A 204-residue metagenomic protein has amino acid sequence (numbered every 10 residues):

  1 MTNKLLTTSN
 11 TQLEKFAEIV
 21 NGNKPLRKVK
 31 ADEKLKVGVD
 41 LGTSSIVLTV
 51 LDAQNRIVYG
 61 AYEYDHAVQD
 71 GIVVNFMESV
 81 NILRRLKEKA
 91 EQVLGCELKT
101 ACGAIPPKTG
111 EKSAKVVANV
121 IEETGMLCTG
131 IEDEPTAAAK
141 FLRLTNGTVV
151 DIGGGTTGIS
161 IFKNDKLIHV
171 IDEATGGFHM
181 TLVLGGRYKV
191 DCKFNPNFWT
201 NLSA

Functional and structural regions predicted by a protein language model:
M1-T43, V47-I152, K166-A204: Nucleotide/phosphate-binding catalytic cleft detector across ATP-hydrolyzing and phosphate-transferring enzymes
G155: Short glycine-rich anion-binding loops that position phosphate/pyrophosphate groups of nucleotides and phosphorylated
G158-S160: A structural feature that tracks compact, well-ordered secondary-structure segments with a strong bias toward
K163: A cytosolic small-molecule/anion-sensing beta-strand core signal
